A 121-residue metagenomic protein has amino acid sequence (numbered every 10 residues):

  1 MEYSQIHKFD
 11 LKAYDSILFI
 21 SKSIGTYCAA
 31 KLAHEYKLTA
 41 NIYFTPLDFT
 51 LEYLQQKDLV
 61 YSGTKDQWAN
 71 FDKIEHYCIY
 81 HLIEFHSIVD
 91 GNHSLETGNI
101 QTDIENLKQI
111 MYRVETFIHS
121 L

Functional and structural regions predicted by a protein language model:
M1-S16: Serine-hydrolase catalytic machinery in alpha/beta-hydrolase-like enzymes
S16-F19, N41: Conserved alpha/beta-hydrolase fold motif
F19-A30: Gly/Ala-rich beta-loop-alpha elbow adjacent to hydrolase catalytic centers
Y36-D48, Q56-K57: A conserved short beta-strand
L54, D58-S62, D66, I74: Short beta-strand/loop motif that positions the catalytic acidic residue of the alpha/beta-hydrolase fold
T64-A69, H93-S94: Acidic catalytic loop of the alpha/beta-hydrolase fold
G91-N106: Catalytic histidine-centered segment of alpha/beta-hydrolase-like enzymes
Q109, R113-L121: C-terminal alpha-helix
